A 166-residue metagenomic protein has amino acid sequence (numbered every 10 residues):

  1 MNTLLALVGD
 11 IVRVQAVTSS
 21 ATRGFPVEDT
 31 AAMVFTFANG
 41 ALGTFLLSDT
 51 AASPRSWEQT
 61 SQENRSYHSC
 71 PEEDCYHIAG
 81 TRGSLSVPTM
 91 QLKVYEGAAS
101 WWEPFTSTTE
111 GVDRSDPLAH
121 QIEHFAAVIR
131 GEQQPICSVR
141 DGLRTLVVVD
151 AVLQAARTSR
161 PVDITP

Functional and structural regions predicted by a protein language model:
M1-S20, M33-A41, A155: Oxidoreductase and adenylate-handling cofactor-binding alpha/beta cores
N2, A6, H120-E123, V147: Short, contiguous clusters of charged residues that form electrostatic/catalytic patches at enzyme active sites, used
T3, T30-A32, H124, A151: Alpha-helical elements of Rossmann-like donor-binding domains used by nucleotide-donor carbohydrate transfer enzymes
L7, P26, R114-L118, P135-G142: Aromatic-acidic/polar surface patches that form glycan- and anion
R13-Q15, P117, E132-Q134: Short, positively charged
V14-V17, L46, T165: Solvent-exposed beta-strand sheet faces enriched in polar/charged residues
R23-E28, A38-H120: NAD(P)-dinucleotide binding in Rossmann-like oxidoreductases
A38, V87-P88, H124-P166: C-terminal helix-rich "cap/oligomerization" subdomain common to oxidoreductases
